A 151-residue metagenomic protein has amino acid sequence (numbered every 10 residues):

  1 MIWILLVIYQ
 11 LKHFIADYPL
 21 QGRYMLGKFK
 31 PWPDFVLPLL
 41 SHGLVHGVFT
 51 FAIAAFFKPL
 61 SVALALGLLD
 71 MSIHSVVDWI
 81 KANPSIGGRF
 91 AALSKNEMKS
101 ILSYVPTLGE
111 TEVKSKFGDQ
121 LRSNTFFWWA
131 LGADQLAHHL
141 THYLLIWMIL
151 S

Functional and structural regions predicted by a protein language model:
M1-S151: Hydrophobic alpha-helical transmembrane segments
